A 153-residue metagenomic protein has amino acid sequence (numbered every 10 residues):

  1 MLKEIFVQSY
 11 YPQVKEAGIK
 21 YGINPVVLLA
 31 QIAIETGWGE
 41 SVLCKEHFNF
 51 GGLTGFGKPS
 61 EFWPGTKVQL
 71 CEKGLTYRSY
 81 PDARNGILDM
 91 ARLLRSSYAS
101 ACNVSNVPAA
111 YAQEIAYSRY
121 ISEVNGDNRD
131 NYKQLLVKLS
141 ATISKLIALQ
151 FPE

Functional and structural regions predicted by a protein language model:
M1-E153: Catalytic cores of secreted/periplasmic lytic hydrolases that degrade extracellular macromolecules
